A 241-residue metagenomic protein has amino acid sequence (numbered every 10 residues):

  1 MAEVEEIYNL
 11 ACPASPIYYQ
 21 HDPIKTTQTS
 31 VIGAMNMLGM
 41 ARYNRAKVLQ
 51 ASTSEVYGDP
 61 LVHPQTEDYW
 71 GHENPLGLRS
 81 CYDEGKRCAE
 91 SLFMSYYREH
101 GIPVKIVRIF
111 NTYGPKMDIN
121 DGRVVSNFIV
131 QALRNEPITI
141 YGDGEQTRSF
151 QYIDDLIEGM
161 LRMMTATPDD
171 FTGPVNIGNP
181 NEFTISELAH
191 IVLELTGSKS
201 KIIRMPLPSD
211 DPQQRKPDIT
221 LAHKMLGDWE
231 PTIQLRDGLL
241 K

Functional and structural regions predicted by a protein language model:
M1-T112, A132: N-terminal Rossmann-like NAD(P)+-binding domain of SDR-like oxidoreductases, especially those catalyzing
Y18-Y19, D59-L61, K116, F150 (+1 more regions): Short glycine-/acidic-enriched loop or helix-start segments at secondary-structure transitions that form or flank
A34, V125-S126: Amphipathic alpha-helical segments in well-structured domains
N36, N111, A132-K241: C-terminal substrate-binding subdomain of Rossmann-fold SDR/epimerase-dehydratase oxidoreductases
C81, A89, D121, I185 (+1 more regions): Conserved donor sugar-nucleotide recognition element shared by glycan-biosynthetic enzymes
M117-D118, P212: Acidic pyrophosphate-coordinating catalytic loop
